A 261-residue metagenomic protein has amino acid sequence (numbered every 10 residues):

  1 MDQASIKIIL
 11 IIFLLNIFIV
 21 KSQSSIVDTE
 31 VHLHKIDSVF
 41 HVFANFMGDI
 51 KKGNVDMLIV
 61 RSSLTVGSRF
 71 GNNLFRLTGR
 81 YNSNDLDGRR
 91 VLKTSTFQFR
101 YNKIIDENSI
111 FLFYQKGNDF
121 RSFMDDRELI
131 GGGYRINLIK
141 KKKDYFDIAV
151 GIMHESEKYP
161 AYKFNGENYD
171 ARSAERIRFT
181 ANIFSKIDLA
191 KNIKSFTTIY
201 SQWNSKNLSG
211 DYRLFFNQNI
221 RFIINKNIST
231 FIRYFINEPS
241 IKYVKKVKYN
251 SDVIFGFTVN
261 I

Functional and structural regions predicted by a protein language model:
M1-D37: Cleavable N-terminal export/targeting peptides
H34-I50, N73-R76, S195: Transmembrane beta-strand segments of Gram-negative outer membrane beta-barrel proteins
S38-F40, D56-V60, V91-S95, D126-I130 (+4 more regions): Residues that define the transmembrane beta-barrel architecture of outer-membrane proteins
A44-F46, L77-G79, L112-Y114, G132 (+4 more regions): Membrane-embedded beta-strand positions of outer-membrane beta-barrel proteins
G48-K52, F70-N72, Y81-D85, I105-E107 (+7 more regions): Transmembrane beta-strands of outer-membrane beta-barrel pores
G71-L77, E107-F111, K142-F146, D188-S195 (+1 more regions): Repeated loop/turn-to-beta-strand initiation elements of outer-membrane beta-barrel proteins
A149-S229: Outer-membrane beta-barrel transmembrane domain signature
F222-I223, F231, Y249-I261: Outer-membrane beta-barrel "beta-signal"
